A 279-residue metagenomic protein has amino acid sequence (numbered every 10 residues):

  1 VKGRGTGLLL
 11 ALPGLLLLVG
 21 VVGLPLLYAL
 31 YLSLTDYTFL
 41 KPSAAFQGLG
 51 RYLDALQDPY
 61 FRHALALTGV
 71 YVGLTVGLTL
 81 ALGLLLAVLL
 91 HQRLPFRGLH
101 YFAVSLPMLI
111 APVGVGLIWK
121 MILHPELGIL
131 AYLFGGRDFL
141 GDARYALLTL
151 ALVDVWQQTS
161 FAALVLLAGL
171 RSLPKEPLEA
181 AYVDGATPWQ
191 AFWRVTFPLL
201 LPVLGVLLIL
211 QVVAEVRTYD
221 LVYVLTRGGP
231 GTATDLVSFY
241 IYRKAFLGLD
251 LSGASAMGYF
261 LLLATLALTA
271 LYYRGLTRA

Functional and structural regions predicted by a protein language model:
G3-A279: A structural signal for multi-pass alpha-helical bundles of membrane permease subunits that mediate small-molecule
